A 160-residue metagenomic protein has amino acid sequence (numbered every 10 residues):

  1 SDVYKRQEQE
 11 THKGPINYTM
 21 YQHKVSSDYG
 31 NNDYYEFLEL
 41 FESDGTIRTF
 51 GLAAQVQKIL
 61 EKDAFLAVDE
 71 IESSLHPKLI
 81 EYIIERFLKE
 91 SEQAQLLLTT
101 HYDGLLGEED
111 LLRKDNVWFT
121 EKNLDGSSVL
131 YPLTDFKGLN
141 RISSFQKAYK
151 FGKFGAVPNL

Functional and structural regions predicted by a protein language model:
D2-Y4: Short, small-residue-biased leader/transition segments that mark boundaries at the very start of proteins
E8-Q57, F65, I71-L75: Conserved ABC ATPase signature
T46-L112: C-terminal structural cap/anchor segments
Y82-L160: C-terminal lobe/lid and adjacent interdomain/linker elements of RecA-like ASCE P-loop ATPase modules
